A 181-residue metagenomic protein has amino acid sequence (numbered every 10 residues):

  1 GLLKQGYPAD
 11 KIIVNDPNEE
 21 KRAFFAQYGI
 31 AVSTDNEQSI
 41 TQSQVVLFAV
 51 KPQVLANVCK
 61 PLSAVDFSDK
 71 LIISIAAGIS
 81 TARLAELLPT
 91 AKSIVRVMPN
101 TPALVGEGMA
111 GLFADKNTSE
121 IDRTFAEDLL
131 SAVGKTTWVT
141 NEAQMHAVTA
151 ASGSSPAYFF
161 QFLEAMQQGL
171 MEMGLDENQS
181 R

Functional and structural regions predicted by a protein language model:
G1-G6, G78-T81: Membrane-interface segments of envelope glycosyltransferases acting on lipid-linked substrates or membrane lipids
Q5-A26: NAD(P)-binding Rossmann-fold cofactor-contacting core
P8-A9, S33, S68, D176: Conserved H-loop
I12, R22, S39, D176-R181: Small-residue helix-packing motif on alpha-helices
E19, F25-Y28, N36-F48, P52-L112 (+1 more regions): Rossmann-like NAD(P)(H) cofactor-binding subdomain of soluble oxidoreductases
A31-N36, W138-V139: Short acidic-hydrophobic, aromatic-tinged amphipathic segments that line or gate anion-handling sites
R83, L87-S93, M109-A147, Y158-R181: Internal alpha-helical scaffold of NAD(P)-dependent oxidoreductase catalytic cores
